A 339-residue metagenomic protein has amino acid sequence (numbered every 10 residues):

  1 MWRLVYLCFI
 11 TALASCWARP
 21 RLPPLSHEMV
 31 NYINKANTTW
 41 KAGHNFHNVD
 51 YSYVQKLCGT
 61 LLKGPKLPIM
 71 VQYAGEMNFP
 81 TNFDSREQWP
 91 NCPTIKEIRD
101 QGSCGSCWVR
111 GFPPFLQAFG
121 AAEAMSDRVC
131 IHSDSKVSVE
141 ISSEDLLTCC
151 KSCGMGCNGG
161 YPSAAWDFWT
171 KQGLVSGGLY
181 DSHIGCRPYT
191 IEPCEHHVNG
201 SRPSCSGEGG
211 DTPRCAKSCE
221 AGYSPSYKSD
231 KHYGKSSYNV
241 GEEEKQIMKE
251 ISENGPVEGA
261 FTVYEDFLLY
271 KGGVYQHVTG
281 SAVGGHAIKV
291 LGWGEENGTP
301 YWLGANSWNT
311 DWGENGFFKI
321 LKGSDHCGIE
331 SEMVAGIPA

Functional and structural regions predicted by a protein language model:
W2-A339: Catalytic-core signature of thiol
